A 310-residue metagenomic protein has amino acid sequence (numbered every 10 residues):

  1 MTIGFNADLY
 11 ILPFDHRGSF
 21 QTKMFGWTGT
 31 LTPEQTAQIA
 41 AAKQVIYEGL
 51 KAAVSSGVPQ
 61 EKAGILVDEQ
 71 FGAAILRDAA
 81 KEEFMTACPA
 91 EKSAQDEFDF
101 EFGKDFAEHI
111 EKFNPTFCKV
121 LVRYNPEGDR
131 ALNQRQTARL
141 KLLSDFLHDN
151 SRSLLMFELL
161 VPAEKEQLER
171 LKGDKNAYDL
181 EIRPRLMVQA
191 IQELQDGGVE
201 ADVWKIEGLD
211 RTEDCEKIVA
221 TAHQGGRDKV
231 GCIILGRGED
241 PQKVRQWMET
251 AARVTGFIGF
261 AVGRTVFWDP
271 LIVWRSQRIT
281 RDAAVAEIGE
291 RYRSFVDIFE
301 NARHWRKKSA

Functional and structural regions predicted by a protein language model:
M1-L132, E200, V230, Q242-A251 (+2 more regions): Alpha/beta catalytic barrel-like cores
L12, F157-E158, W204, G263: Conserved, mostly hydrophobic/aromatic
V45, E108, A138-D149, Q189-E193 (+5 more regions): Alpha-helical scaffolding segments of alpha/beta enzyme cores, especially the outer helices of TIM-barrel or partial
I65-D68, T116-R123, D129-R135, D179-L186 (+2 more regions): Catalytic beta/alpha-barrel core
E83-T86, N150-L155, G225-D240: Short beta-strand/loop segments at the ligand-binding rim of alpha/beta enzyme cores
F98, P126-F146, G208-Q224, Q242-K243: Active-site-adjacent beta->alpha loops and helix N-cap segments on the catalytic face of soluble alpha/beta enzymes
T137-E193, G197: Conserved anion-binding
D179-Q189, L235-D240, V244, E249-A252 (+1 more regions): Active-site pocket-lining/capping segments in soluble small-molecule metabolic enzymes
